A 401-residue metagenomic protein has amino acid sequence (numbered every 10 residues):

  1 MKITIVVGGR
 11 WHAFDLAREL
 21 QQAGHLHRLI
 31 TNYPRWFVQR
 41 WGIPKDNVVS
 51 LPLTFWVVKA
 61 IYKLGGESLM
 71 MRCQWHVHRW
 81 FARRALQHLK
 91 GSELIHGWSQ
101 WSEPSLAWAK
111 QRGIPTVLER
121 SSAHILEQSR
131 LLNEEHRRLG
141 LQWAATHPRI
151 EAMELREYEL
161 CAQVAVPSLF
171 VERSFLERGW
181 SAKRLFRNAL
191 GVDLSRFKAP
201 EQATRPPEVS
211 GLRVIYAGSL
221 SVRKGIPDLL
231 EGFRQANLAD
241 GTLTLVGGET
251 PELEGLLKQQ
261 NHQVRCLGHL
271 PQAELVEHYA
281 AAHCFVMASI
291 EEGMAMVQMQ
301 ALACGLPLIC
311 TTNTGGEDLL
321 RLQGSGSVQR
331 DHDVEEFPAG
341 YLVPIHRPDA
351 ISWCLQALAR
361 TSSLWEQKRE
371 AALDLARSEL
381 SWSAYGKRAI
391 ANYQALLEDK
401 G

Functional and structural regions predicted by a protein language model:
V58-R72, R112-A152: Acceptor-binding helix/loop patch of EC 2.4 sugar-transfer enzymes, predominantly nucleotide-sugar-dependent
F170, G191: Carbohydrate-associated surface elements
R205-K224, L230-R234, T244: Conserved donor-binding/catalytic core segment of Leloir-type glycosyltransferases
E254-V276: Nucleotide-activated donor-binding/catalytic signature segment of Leloir-type glycosyltransferases, i.e., the conserved
E277-A282: Short alpha-helical donor nucleotide-sugar binding micro-motif in glycosyltransferases
I290: Aromatic "clamp/platform" in nucleotide-sugar-dependent glycosyltransferases that forms part of the donor/acceptor
P307-C310, R321: Short hydrophobic beta-strand element within catalytic cores of glycosyltransferases and related nucleotide-activated
L322-P348, L358-S362: Conserved acidic donor-binding segment of nucleotide-sugar-dependent glycosyltransferases
